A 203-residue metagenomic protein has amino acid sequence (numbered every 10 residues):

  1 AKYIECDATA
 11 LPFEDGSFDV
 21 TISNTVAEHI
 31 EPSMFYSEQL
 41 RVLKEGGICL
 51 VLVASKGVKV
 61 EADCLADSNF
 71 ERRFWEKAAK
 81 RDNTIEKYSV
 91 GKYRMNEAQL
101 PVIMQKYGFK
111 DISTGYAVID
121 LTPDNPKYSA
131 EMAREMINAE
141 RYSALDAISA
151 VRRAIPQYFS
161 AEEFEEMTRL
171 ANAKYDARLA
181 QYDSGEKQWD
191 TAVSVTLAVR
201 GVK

Functional and structural regions predicted by a protein language model:
A1-A10: Conserved SAM-binding strand-loop segment of SAM-dependent methyltransferases
I4, I22, L50: Conserved Rossmann-like nucleotide-binding pocket used by diverse enzymes that bind dinucleotide cofactors
C6, G16, A192: Structured loop/turn residues at beta-strand edges in well-structured enzyme cores
T9-T21: A short acidic, Gly/Pro-enriched loop at the edge of an enzyme's catalytic core that lines a small-molecule cofactor
D19-S33, S55: A short SAM/SAH-binding and catalytic strip from SAM-dependent methyltransferases
S33-I48: A short glycine-rich, Lys/Arg-flanked "PGG" loop and its adjoining helix->strand segment in the class I
V51-Y142: Conserved catalytic/acceptor-binding region of the Class I
Y93-A98, S113-K203: Conserved Class I S-adenosyl-L-methionine
